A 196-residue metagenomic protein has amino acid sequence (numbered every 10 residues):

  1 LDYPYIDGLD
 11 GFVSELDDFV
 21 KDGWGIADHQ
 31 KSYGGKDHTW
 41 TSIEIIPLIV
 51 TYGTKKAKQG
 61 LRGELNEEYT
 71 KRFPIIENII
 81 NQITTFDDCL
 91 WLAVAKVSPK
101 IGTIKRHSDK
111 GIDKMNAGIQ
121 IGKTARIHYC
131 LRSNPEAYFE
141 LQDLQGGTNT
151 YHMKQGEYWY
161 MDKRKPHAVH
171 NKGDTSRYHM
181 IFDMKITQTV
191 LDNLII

Functional and structural regions predicted by a protein language model:
L1-D87: Non-heme Fe(II)/2-oxoglutarate
F86-K110: A short glycine-rich, His/Asp/Glu-containing loop-to-beta-strand
K96-V97, A117-A137: Short, conserved beta-strand element in jelly-roll/cupin
H107, A137-F139, M161-G173, I181: Short beta-strand His + acidic residue motifs that chelate non-heme Fe in jelly-roll/DSBH and cupin folds
D109-I119: Short, P/G- and charge-enriched loop/turn segments at secondary-structure junctions
R126-C130, Y158-Y160, D174-D192: A short hydrophobic beta-strand segment most commonly corresponding to one strand of the jelly-roll/cupin
C130-K154: A short beta-strand-loop-beta hairpin characteristic of the jelly-roll/cupin
Q145-V169: Short terminal or interdomain "cap/linker" segment that borders an active site or interface and mediates
